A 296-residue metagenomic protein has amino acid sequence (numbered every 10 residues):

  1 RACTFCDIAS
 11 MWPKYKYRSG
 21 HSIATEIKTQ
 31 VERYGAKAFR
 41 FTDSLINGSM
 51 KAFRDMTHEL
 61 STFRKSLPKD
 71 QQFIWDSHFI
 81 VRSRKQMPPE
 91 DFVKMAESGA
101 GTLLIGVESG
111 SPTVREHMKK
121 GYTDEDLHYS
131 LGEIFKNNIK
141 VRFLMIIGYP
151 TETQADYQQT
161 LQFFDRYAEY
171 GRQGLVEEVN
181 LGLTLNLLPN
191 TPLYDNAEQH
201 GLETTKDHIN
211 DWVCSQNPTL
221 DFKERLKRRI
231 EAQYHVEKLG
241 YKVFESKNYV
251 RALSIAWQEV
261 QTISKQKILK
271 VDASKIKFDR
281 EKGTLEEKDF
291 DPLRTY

Functional and structural regions predicted by a protein language model:
R1-V141, Y149, Q162: Radical SAM [4Fe-4S] cluster-binding motif and immediate context
M50-K51, T113, H117-M118, I147-A155 (+1 more regions): Flexible glycine/acidic-rich beta-alpha junction loops that bind and position SAM and/or redox cofactors in anaerobic
R54-R64, T153-R172, H200-E203: Short, electropositive alpha-helical surface patch
R64-F73, Y170-E177, N217-L226: Intrinsically disordered, low-complexity coil segments
F92-T102, Q159-G182: Structural recognition of alpha->loop->beta junctions
E203-Y296: Radical SAM enzyme core and accessory elements
